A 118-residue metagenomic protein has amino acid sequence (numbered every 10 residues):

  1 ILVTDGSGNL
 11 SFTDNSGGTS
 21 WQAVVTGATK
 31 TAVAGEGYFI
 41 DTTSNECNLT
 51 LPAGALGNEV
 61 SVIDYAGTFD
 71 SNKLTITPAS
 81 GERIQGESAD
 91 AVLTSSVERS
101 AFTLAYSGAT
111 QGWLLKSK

Functional and structural regions predicted by a protein language model:
I1-V3, N9, G17, T42-K118: Acidic, glycine/polar-enriched metal-coordinating patches/loops that mediate binding to polyanionic ligands
T4-G6, G27-A28: Compositionally biased, intrinsically disordered low-complexity segments
G17-V33: Predominantly extracellular/luminal regions of secreted and cell-surface proteins, especially disulfide-bonded
K30-G35, A53-L56: Flexible, charged surface loops at secondary-structure boundaries
E36-I40: Short carbohydrate-recognition loop motifs
